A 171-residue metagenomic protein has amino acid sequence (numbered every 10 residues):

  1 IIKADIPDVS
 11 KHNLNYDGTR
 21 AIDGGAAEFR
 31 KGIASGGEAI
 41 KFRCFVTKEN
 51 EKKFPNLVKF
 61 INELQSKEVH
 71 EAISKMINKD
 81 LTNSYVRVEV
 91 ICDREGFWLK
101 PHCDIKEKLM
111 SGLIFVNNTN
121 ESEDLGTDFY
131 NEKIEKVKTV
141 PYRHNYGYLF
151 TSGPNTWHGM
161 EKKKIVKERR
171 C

Functional and structural regions predicted by a protein language model:
I1-M76: Non-heme Fe(II)/2-oxoglutarate
D5-D8, D17, D23, D80 (+4 more regions): Acidic-enriched, low-complexity/disordered segments with a strong bias for Aspartate over Glutamate
R20, R30, R43, R87 (+3 more regions): Basic side chains
K59-I61, S111-F115: Conserved short hydrophobic patches within well-ordered secondary structure
N62, D80-T82, P101-I105: Short, conserved, surface-exposed binding loops centered on an aromatic residue
N78-E89: A short coil-to-beta-strand element that immediately follows conserved catalytic motifs
I91, G96-L109, V116-C171: Catalytic core of Fe(II)/2-oxoglutarate
